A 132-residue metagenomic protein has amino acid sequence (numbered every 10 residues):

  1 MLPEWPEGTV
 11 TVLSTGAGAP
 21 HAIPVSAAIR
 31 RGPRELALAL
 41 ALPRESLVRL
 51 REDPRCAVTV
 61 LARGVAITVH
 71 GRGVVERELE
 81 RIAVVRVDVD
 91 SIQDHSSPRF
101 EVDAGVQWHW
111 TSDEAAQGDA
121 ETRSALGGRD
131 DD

Functional and structural regions predicted by a protein language model:
M1-D132: Binding-site signature for planar aromatic cofactors or substrates
